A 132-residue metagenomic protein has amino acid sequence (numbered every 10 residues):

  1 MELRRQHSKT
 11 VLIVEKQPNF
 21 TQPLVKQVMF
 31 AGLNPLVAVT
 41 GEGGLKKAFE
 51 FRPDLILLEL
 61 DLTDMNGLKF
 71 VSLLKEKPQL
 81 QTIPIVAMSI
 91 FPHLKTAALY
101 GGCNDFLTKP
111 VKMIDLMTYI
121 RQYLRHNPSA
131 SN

Functional and structural regions predicted by a protein language model:
M1-K16, I114-N132: Non-catalytic signal-transmission and effector/linker regions of two-component phosphorelay proteins
P18-L36: Two-component/phosphorelay signaling modules centered on CheY-like receiver
V37-L55, T96: Acidic, metal-coordinating helix/loop segments flanking the phosphotransfer/catalytic sites of two-component signaling
K46, L68-Q81: Short amphipathic alpha-helix used as the core "switch/output" element in two-component signaling
E59-D61: Active-site residues of response regulator receiver
T63, K109: The feature encodes the CheY-like receiver
K69, I90-T108, D115-T118, Q122: Alpha4 helix (beta4-alpha4-beta5 surface) of REC/receiver domains from two-component response regulators
V86-M88: Hydrophobic/aromatic residues positioned on beta-strands within the core alpha/beta folds
